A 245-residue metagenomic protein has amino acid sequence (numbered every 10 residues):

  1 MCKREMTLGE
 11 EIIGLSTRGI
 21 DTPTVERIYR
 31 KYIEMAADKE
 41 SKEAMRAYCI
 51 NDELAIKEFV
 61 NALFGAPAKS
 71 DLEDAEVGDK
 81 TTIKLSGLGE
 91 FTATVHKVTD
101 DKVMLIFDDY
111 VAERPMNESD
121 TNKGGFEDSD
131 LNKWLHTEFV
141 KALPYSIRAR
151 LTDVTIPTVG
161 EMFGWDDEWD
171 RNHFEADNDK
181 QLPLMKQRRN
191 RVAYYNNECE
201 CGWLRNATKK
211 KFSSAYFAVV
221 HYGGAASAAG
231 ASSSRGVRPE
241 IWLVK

Functional and structural regions predicted by a protein language model:
M1-K3, K245: Short intrinsically disordered terminal tails
R4-S16: N-terminal acidic leader/helix
L8-G9, D21-T24, F107: Generic short amphipathic/hydrophobic targeting helices enriched at N-termini, encompassing Sec-type signal peptides
T17-P23, S41: Charged, low-complexity interaction regions
P23-M35: Amphipathic alpha-helical interaction modules
M35-M45: Acidic, low-complexity, intrinsically disordered interaction modules
I50-K245: Collagenous Gly-X-Y triple-helix signature in extracellular proteins
